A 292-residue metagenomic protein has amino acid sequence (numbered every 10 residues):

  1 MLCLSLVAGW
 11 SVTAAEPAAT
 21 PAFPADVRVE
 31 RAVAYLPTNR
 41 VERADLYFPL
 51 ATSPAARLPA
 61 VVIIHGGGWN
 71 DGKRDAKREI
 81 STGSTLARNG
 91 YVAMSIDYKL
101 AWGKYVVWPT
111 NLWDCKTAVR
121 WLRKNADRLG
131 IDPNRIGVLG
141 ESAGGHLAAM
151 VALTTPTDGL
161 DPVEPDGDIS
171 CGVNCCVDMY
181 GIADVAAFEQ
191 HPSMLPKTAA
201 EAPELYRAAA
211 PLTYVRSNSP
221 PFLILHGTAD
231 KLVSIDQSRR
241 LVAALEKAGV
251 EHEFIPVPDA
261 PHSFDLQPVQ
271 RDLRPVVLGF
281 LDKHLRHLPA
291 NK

Functional and structural regions predicted by a protein language model:
E16-A55: N-terminal cap/lid segment of alpha/beta-hydrolase-fold proteins
A19-R28, T157, P165, G181-Y214 (+2 more regions): Mobile cap/lid helix-loop segments that gate and shape the active-site cleft of serine hydrolases
Y35, K73-I80, M94-P133, Q267-D272: Catalytic nucleophile-loop/oxyanion-hole region of alpha/beta-hydrolase and closely related hydrolase-like folds
S53-L58, G66-V106, H146, A186: Short substrate-entry loop that stabilizes the transition state in hydrolases
T117-Q190: Primarily recognizes the serine-hydrolase "nucleophile elbow" in alpha/beta-hydrolase and SGNH/GDSL folds
I224-H226, D230: Short beta-strand/loop motif that positions the catalytic acidic residue of the alpha/beta-hydrolase fold
K231-R240: Conserved alpha/beta-hydrolase "acid-adjacent" motif
E246-S263: Catalytic histidine neighborhood in serine/cysteine hydrolases with alpha/beta-hydrolase-type architecture
